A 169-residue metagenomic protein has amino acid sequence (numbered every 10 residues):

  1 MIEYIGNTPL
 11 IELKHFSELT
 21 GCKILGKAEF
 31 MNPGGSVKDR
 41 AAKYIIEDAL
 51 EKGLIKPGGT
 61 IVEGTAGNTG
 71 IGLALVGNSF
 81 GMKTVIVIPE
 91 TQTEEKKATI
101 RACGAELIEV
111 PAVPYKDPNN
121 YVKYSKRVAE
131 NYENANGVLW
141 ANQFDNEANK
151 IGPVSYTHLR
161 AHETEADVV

Functional and structural regions predicted by a protein language model:
M1-A161, A166: PLP-dependent amino-acid enzyme catalytic core
